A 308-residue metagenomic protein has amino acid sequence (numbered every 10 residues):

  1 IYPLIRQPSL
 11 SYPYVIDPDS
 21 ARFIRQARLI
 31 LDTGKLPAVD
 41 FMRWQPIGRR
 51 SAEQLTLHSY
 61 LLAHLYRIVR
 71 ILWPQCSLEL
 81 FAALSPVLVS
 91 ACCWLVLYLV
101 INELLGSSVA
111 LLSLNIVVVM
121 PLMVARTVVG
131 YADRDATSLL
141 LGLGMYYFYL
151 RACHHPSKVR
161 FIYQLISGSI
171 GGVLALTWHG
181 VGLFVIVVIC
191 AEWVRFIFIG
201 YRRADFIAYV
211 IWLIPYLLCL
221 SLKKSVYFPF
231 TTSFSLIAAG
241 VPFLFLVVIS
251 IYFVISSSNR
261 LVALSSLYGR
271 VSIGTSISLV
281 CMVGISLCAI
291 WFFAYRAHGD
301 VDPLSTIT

Functional and structural regions predicted by a protein language model:
Y2, L84-E103, S108-I197, Y209-S225: Membrane-embedded helix bundles of polyisoprenyl
Y2-L104, S108-L143: Active-site lumenal/periplasmic loops and adjacent helix-entry segments of GT-C-fold, multi-pass membrane
A27, T33-G34, H155-P156, F196-A204: Short loop/turn hinge sites at secondary-structure boundaries
K35, R49, K158, K223-K224 (+1 more regions): Context-gated lysine
P37, G106, P156-S157, Y201 (+1 more regions): Short, solvent-exposed helix-helix connector turns and helix-capping sites enriched in acidic/polar residues
I47-G48, Y60-L61, L150-R151, F206-A208: Short, intrinsically disordered/low-complexity patches at protein termini and at juxtamembrane boundaries
S138, Y163-T308: Transmembrane catalytic cores of multi-pass membrane glycosyltransferases and polysaccharide-assembly enzymes
